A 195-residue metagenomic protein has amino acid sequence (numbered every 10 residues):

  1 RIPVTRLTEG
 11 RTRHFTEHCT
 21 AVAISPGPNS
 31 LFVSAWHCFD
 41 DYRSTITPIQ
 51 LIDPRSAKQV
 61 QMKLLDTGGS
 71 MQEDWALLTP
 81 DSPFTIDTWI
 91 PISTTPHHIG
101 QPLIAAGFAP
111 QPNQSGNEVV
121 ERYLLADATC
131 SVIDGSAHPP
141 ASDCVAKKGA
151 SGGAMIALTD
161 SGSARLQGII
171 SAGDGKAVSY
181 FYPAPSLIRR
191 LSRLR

Functional and structural regions predicted by a protein language model:
R1-Q50, I133-G135, A157, D174-A177: Catalytic histidine site
I2, I46-A57, Q101-G107: Short conserved beta-strand and strand-loop elements enriched in small hydrophobics with frequent Asp/Gly
E17, D74, S151: Beta-rich catalytic cores
V22, V145-I170: Catalytic nucleophile loop of clan PA
V22-A23, Y42-R43, K63-G69, T79-V120: Active-site substrate-binding loop(s) of clan PA
P26, H37-F39, P54-S56, P80-P83 (+2 more regions): Solvent-exposed coil/turn segments that connect beta secondary-structure elements in extracytoplasmic/periplasmic
F32-S34, D74-D81, P140-S142: A generic structural motif
T85-D87, Q111, Q167-R195: C-terminal cap/linker of serine protease catalytic domains
